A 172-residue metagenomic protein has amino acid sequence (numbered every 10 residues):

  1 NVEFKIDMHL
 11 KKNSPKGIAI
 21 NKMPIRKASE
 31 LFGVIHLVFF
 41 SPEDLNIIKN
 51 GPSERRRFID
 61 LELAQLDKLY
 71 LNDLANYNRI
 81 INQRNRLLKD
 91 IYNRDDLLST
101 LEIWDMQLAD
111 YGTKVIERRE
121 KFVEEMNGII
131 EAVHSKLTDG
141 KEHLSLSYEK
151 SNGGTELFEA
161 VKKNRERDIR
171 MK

Functional and structural regions predicted by a protein language model:
N1-I48, P52-E54, D60-L66, Y70 (+2 more regions): Nucleotide-state sensing region of NTPase/ATPase domains
H9-K11, K27-S29, G51, E62 (+5 more regions): Intrinsic disorder and flexible coil segments
P24, I47-I48, L66, D73 (+4 more regions): Alpha-helix initiation/capping motif
N46-I47, S53-R94, S99, M106: Long, charged N-terminal accessory/stalk domains
Y92-K172: Conserved NTPase motor "head" modules and their coupling/switch loops across ABC/AAA+ ATPases, GTPases, and GHKL ATPases
